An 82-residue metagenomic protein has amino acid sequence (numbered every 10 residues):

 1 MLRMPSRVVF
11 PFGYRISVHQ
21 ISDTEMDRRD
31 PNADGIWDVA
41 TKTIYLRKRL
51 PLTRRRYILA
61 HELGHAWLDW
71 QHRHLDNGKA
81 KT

Functional and structural regions predicted by a protein language model:
M1-P11, S17-Y45, L52-T53: Catalytic zinc-binding patch centered on the HExxH motif and its immediate surroundings that defines zinc-dependent
D30-A33, T43, L52-Y57, D69-T82: Post-HEXXH active-site segment of zinc metalloproteases
A60-L68: Short active-site segment of divalent metal-dependent hydrolases/proteases that encodes the spacing between
